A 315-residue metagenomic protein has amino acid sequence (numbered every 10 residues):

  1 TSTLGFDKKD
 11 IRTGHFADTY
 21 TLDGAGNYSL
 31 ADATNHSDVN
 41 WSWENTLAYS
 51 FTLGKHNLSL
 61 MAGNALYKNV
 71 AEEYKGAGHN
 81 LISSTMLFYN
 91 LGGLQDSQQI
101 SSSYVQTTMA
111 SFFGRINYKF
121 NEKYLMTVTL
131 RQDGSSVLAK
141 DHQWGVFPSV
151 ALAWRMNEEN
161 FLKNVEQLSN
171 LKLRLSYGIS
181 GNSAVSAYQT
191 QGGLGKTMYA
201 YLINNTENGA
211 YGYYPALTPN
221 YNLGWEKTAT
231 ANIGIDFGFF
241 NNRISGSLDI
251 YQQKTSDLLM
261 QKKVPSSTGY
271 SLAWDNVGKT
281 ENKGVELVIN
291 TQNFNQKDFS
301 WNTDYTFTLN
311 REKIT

Functional and structural regions predicted by a protein language model:
T1-A17, G26-T315: Extracellular/periplasmic, surface-exposed regions of secreted and cell-surface proteins
